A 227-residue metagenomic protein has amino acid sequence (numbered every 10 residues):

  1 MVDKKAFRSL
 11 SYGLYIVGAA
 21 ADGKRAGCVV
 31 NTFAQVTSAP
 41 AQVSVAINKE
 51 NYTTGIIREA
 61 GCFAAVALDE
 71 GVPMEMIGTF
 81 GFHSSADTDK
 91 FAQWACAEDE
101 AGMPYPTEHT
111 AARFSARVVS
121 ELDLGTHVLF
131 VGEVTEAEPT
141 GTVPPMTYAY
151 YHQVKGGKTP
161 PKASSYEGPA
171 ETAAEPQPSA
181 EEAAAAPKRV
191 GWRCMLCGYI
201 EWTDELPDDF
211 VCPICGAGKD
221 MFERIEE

Functional and structural regions predicted by a protein language model:
M1-R189, L196, E201: Basic, polyanion-binding surface patches
T32, G216-K219: Extracellular/secretory pathway and lumenal proteins
A183-A184, I225-E227: Short, intrinsically disordered terminal segments enriched in charged and Pro/Gly residues
R189-G191, D209: Residues immediately within or flanking Cys/His clusters that coordinate Zn2+ in small zinc-binding modules
C194-C197, C212-C215: Short cysteine-rich clusters marking metal-coordination/redox-active sites
W202, D220-F222: Short functional micro-motifs and their immediate structural scaffolds
T203-V211: Short linker/helix segments within small regulatory modules
